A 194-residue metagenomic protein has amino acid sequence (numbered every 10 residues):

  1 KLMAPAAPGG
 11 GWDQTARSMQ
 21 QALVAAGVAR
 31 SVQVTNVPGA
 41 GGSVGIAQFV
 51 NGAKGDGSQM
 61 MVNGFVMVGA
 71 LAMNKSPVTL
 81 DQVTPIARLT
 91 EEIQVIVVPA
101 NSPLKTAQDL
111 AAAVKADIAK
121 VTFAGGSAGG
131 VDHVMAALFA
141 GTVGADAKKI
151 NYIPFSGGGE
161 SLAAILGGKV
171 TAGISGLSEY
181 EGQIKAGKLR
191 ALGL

Functional and structural regions predicted by a protein language model:
K1-T15, P38-G41, A124-V131: Extracytoplasmic "Venus flytrap"
G9, F49-V50, A136, I165-L166 (+1 more regions): Hydrophobic residues within well-ordered alpha-helices
A22-V28, Q48-Q59, L71-E160: Hinge/capping helix and adjacent helix->loop/strand transition within the periplasmic-binding protein
A29-V44: Early extracytoplasmic/lumenal segment of secretory-pathway proteins
R30, G52-V62, D117-V121, L166-G173 (+1 more regions): Alpha-to-beta junction loops
S43-I46, S161-L162, Y180: Short, hydrophobic alpha-helical packing/hinge segments within bilobed ligand-binding/sensory domains
F65-K75, A137-V143, T171-L194: A ligand-binding cleft/hinge motif common to bilobed small-molecule-binding domains
